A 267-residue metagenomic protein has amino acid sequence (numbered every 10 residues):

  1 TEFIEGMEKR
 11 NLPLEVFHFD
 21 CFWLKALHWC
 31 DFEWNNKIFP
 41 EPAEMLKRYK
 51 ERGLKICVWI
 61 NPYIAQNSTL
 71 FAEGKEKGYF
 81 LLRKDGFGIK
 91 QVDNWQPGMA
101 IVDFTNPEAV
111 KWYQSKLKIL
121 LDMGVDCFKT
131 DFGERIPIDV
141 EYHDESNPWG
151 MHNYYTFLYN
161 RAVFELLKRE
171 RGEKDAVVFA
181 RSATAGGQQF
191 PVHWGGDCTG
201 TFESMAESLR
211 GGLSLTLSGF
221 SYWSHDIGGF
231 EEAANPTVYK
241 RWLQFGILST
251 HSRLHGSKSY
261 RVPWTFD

Functional and structural regions predicted by a protein language model:
T1-D267: Catalytic-domain carbohydrate-binding cleft regions of carbohydrate-active enzymes
